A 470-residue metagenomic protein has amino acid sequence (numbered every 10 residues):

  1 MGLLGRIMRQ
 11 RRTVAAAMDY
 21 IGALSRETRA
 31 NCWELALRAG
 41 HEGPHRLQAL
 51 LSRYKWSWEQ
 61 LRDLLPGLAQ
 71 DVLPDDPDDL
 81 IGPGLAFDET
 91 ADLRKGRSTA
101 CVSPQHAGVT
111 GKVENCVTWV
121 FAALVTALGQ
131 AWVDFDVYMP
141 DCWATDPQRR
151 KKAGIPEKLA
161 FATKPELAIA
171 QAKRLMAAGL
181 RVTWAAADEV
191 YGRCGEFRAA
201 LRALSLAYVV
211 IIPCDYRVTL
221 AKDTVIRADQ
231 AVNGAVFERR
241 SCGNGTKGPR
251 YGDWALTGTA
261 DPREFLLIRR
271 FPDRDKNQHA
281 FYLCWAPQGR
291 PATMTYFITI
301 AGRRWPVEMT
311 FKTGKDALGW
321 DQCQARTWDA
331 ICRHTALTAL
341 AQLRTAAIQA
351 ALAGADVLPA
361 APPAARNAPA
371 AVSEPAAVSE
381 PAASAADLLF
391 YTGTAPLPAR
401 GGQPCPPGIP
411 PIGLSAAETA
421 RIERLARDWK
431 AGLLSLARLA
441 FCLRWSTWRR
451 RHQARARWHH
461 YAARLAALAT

Functional and structural regions predicted by a protein language model:
M1-A185, V190-V210, C214-R217, W254: Conserved, well-structured functional cores that handle cations and Mg-NTP chemistry
M1-R12, L24, M139, W143 (+6 more regions): A short, flexible helix-boundary coil/loop motif
A15-M18, W33, A280, T295-I298 (+1 more regions): Non-catalytic, well-ordered alpha-helical scaffold segments
D19-Y20, N277-R304: Extended, non-catalytic structural segments that build the interaction scaffolds of large macromolecular assemblies
I81-G82, W119, R263, N277-F281: Short, surface-exposed beta-edge/turn micro-motifs
E89-A91, Y191, P291-A325: Short amphipathic alpha-helical "interface-anchor" segments enriched in bulky aromatics
T118, P306, T310, C332-A339: Catalytic-loop motifs flanking and including active-site residues across diverse enzymes
